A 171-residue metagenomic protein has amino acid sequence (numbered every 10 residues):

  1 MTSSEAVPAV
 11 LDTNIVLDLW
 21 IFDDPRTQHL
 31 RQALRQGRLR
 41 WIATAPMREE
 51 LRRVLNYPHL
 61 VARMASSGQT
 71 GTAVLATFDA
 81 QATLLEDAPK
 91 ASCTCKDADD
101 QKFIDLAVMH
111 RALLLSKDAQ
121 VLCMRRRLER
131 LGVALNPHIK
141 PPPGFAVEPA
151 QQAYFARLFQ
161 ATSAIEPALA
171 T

Functional and structural regions predicted by a protein language model:
M1-A43: Short, well-structured N-terminal submotif of metal-dependent ribonuclease cores
V10, L114-L115: Structural motif
I15-V16, M47, Q120-V121: Alpha-helix capping/helix-boundary segments
L19-W20, V54, R63, M124-R125: Residues that scaffold the ATP/ADP-binding catalytic core of kinase and kinase-like folds
P25, I42, Q69, T94 (+1 more regions): Residues at secondary-structure transition points
A33-R38, I42-K90, E166-L169: PIN-domain endoribonuclease scaffold, especially VapC-family toxins
T83-L114: Mid-chain, well-packed structural core segment of small domains
Q101, M109-L113, A119-T171: Acidic, PIN/NYN-like endoribonuclease modules and their adjacent C-terminal/linker elements
